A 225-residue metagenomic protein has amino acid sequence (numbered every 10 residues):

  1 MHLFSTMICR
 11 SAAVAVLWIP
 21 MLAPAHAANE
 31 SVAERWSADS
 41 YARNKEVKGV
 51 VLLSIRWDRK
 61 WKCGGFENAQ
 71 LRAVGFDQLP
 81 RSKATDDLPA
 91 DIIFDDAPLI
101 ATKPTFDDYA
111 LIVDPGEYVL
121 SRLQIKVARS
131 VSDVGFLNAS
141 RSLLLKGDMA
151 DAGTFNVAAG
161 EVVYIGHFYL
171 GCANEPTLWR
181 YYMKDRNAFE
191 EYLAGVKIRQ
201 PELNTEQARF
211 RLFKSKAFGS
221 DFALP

Functional and structural regions predicted by a protein language model:
M1-A13: Bacterial N-terminal signal peptides that target proteins for export
A12-W18, Q78, F222: Polar low-complexity intrinsically disordered regions enriched in Ser/Thr and small residues
W18-H26: C-terminal segment of classical bacterial N-terminal signal peptides
H26-A90, I125-P225: Primarily secretory-pathway and cell-envelope proteins
Q78-I112: Tryptophan-paired
V113-S121: A short tyrosine-centered beta-strand micro-motif
